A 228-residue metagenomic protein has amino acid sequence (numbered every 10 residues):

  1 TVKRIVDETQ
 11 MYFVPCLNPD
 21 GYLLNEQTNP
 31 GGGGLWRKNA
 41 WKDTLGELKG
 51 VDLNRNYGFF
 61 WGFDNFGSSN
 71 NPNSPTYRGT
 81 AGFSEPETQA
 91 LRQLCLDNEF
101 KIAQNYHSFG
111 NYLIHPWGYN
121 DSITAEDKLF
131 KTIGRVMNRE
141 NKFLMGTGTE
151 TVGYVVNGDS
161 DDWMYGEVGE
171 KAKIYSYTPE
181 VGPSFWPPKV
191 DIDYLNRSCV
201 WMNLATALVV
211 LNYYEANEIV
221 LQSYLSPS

Functional and structural regions predicted by a protein language model:
T1-N25: Short helix-loop-beta-strand segments that form the rim/entrance of peptidase-like active sites
E26-Q27, G31-P227: Metallocarboxypeptidase
